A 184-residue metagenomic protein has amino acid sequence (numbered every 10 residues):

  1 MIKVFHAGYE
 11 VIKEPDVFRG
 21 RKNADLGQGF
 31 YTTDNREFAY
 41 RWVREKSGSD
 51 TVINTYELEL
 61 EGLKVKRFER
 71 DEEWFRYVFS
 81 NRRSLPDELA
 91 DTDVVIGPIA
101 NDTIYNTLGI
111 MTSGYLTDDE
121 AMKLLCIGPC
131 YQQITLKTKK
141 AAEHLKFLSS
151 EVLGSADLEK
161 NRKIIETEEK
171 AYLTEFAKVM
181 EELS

Functional and structural regions predicted by a protein language model:
M1-D25, D50-N54, E61-G62: ADP-ribose/NAD+-binding catalytic cleft of ART/PARP-like enzymes
V4-E10, Q28-D34, L108-T112: Short linear motifs at secondary-structure transitions and domain/linker junctions
R21-K46: Extended catalytic/binding region for NAD+/ADP-ribose chemistry, centered on the ART fold
A24-D25, E45-V52, L58-S184: Conserved NAD+-utilizing ADP-ribose enzyme module
